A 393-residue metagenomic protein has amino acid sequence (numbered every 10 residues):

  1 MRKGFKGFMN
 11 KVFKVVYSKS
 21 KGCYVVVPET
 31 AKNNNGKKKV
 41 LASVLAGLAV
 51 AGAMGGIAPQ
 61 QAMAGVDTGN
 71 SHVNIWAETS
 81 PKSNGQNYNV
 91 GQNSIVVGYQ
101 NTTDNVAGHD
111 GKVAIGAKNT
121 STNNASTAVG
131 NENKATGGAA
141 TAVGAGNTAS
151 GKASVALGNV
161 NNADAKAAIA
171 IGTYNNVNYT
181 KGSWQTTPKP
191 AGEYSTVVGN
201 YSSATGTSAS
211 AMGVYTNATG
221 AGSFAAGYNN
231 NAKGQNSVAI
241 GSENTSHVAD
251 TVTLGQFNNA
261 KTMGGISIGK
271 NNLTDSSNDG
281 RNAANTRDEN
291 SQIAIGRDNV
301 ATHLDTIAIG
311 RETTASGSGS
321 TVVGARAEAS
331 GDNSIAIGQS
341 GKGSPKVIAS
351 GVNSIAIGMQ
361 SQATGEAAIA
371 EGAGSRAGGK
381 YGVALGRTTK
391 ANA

Functional and structural regions predicted by a protein language model:
M1-R2, K6-G7, A64: Intrinsically disordered, low-complexity and often Lys/Arg-enriched segments
K6-K14: Short acidic, Pro/Gly- and aromatic-enriched capping/linker segments at domain boundaries
V12, S18-K21, P28-K32, K39 (+2 more regions): Glycine- and small/polar-enriched repetitive beta-structure motifs of secreted/surface proteins
L45-M54: Hydrophobic helical h-region of N-terminal Sec-dependent signal peptides in bacterial secretory/periplasmic proteins
